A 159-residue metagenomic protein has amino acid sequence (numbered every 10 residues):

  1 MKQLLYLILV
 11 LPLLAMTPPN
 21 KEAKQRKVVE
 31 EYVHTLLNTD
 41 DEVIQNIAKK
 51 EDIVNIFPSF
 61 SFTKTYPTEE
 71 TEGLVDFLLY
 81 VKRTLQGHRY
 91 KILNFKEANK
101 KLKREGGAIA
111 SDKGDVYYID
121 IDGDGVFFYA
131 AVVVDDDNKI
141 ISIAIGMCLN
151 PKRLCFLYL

Functional and structural regions predicted by a protein language model:
M1, N20, N99-K100: Generic cytosolic/nucleocytoplasmic N-terminal low-complexity/intrinsically disordered segments
M1-L14: Sec-dependent N-terminal signal peptides
L5-L7, E30, I44, R89: Low-complexity, intrinsically disordered short peptide segments enriched in small/polar/basic residues
T17-A23: Transmembrane signal-anchor/signal-peptide helices with a preference for the extracytoplasmic
K24-D40: Short, aromatic-enriched amphipathic alpha-helices that serve as compact interaction elements
T35-D120: Surface-exposed acidic loop/strand-edge motifs in secreted or periplasmic proteins that form small linear binding
I92-L159: Exposed beta-sheet edge and beta->alpha loop/turn motif
